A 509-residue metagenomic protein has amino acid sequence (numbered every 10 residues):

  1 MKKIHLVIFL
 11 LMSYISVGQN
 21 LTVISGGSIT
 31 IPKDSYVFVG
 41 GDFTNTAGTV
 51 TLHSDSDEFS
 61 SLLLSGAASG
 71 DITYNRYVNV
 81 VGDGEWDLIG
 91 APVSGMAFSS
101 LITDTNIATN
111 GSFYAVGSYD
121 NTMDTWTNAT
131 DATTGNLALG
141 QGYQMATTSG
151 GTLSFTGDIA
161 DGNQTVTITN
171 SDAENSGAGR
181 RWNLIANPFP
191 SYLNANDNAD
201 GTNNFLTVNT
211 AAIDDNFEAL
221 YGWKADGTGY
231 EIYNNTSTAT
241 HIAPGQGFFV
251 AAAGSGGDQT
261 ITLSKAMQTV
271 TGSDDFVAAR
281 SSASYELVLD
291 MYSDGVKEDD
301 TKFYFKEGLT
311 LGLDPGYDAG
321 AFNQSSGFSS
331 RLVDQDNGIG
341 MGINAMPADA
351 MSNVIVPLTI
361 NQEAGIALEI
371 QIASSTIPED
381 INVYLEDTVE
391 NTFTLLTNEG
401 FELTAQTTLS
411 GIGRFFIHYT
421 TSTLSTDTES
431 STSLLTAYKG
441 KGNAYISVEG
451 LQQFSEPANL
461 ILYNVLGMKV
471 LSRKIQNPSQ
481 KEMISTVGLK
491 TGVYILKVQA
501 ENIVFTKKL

Functional and structural regions predicted by a protein language model:
M1-S25, T423-D427, V448: Bacterial Sec-dependent N-terminal signal peptides
Q19-F276, G365, T397: N-terminal exported-region signature
W126, G338-E379, G442-Y445: Proteolytic processing hotspots in large secreted/extracellular or virion-associated proteins and select intracellular
I242, L409-G411, T486-T491: Surface-exposed, short loops/turns at beta-strand junctions within beta-sandwich domains
P244-D336, H418-T420: Catalytic cores of secreted or luminal carbohydrate-active enzymes
S273, R280, F416-K441, L451-Q453: Residue-level detector of functionally pivotal "anchor" positions at catalytic/ligand-binding pockets or at interdomain
T359, S430-L509: C-terminal outer-membrane/trafficking sorting elements
T392-S425: Short, compositionally biased serine/threonine- and acidic-rich segments at solvent-exposed termini, linkers, or domain
